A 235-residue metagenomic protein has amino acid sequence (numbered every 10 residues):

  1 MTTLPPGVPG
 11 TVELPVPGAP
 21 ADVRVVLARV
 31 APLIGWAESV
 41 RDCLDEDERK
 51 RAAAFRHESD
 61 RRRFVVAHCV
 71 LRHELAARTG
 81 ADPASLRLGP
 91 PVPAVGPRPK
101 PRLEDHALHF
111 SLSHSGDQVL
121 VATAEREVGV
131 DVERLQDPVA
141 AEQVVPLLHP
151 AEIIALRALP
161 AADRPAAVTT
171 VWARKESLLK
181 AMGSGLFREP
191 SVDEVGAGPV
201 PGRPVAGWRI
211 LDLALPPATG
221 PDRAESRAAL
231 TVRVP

Functional and structural regions predicted by a protein language model:
M1-P235: Core catalytic alpha/beta fold that binds nucleotide/phospho-ligands
